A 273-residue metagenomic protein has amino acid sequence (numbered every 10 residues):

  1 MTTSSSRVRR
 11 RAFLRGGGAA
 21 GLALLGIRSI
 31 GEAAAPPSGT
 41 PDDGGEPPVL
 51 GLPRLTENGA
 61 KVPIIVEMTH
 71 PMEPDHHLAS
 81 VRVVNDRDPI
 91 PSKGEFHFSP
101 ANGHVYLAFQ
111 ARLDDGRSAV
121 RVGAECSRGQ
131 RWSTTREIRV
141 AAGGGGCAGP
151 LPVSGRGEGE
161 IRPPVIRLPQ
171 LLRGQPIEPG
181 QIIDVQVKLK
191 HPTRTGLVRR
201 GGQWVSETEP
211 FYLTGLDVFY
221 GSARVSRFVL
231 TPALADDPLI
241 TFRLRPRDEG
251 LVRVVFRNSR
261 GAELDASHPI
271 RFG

Functional and structural regions predicted by a protein language model:
M1-V8, A19, A23: N-terminal secretory signal peptides
S6, I27-L50, R54-T56: C-terminal segment of N-terminal export signals and the immediately downstream linker at the start of the mature
A34-D42, S133-P169, D265-G273: Extracytoplasmic/periplasmic copper-protein system
R54-A60, Q175-G180: Short, solvent-exposed loop/linker segments at the N-terminal edge of repeated beta-sheet extracellular domains
P63-P71, D184-K190: Short edge beta-strand/loop segments characteristic of extracellular beta-sandwich folds
S99-A108, A233-T241: Aromatic sugar-binding surface patches on proteins that engage polysaccharides or sugar-phosphate polymers
D115-A119, R247-L251: Extracellular Ig-like/FN3 beta-sandwich strand-entry sites
C126-S133, N258-D265: Short acidic/polar inter-strand loop motif in beta-rich domains
